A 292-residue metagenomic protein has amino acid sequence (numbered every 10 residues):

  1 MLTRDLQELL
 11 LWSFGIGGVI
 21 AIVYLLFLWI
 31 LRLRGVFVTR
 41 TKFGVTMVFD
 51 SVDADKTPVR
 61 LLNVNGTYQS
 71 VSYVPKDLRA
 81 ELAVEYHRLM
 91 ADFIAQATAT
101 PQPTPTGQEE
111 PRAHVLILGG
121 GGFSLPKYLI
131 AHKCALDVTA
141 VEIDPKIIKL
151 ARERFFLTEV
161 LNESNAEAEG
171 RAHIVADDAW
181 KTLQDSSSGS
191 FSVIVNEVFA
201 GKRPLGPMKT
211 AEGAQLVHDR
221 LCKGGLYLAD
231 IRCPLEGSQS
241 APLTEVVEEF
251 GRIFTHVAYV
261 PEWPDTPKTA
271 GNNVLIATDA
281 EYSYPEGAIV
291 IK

Functional and structural regions predicted by a protein language model:
M1-T3: N-terminal Lys/Arg-rich, disordered targeting/topogenic segments
D5-Q7, R79-L228, R232, E236-V247 (+3 more regions): The AdoMet/dcAdoMet-binding core of the Class I SAM-like
D5-T98, A131: Rossmann-like AdoMet
V52-D55, P145, A179-K181, P264-T266 (+1 more regions): Residue-level detector of flexible, active-site-proximal loop/helix-junction positions within diverse enzyme catalytic
N65-T67, N196, A280: Generic beta-structure capping elements
Y68, P234-E236, E281-Y282: Short Gly/Pro-enriched loop/turn and capping motifs at secondary-structure junctions
F254-T266: Conserved S-adenosyl-L-methionine
D265-K292: Core SAM-dependent methyltransferase catalytic element
